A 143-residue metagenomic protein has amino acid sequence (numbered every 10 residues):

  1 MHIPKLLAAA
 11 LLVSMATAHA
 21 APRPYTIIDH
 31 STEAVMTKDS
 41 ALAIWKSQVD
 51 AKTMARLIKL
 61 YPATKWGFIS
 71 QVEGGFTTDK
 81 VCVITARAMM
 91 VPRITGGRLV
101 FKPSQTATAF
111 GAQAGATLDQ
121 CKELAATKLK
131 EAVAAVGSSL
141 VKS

Functional and structural regions predicted by a protein language model:
H2-A10, S14-A55, L140-S143: A structural "domain/chain start" motif
Y25-T32, W66-V72, F101-Q105: Generic structural motif
K38, L42, S47, V81 (+2 more regions): Solvent-exposed, acidic/flexible segments
A43-K59, F101-G115: Generic detector of solvent-exposed, compositionally biased contiguous segments
V49-Y61, L129-L140: Sec/Tat-exported extracytoplasmic proteins
A55-V100: Surface-exposed short loop/turn segments
T95-S139: Short secondary-structure boundary motifs at beta->alpha junctions and helix caps
